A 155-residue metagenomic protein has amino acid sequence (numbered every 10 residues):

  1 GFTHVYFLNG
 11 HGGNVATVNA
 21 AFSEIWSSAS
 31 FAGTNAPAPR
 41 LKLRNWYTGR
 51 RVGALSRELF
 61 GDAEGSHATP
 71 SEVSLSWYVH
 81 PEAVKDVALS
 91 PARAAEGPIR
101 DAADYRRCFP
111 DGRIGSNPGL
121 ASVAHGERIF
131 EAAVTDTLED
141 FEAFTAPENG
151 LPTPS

Functional and structural regions predicted by a protein language model:
G1-Y6, G10-S155: Extended, histidine- and acidic-residue-enriched regions that form the cofactor-binding/catalytic faces
